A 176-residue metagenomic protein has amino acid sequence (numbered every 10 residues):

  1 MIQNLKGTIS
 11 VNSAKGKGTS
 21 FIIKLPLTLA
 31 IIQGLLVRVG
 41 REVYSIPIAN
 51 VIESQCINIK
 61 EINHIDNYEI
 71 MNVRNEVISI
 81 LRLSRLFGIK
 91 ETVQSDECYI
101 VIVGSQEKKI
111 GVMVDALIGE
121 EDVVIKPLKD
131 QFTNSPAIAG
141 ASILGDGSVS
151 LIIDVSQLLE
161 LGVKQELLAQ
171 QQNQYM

Functional and structural regions predicted by a protein language model:
M1-M176: Conserved secondary-structure micro-motifs at functional edges
